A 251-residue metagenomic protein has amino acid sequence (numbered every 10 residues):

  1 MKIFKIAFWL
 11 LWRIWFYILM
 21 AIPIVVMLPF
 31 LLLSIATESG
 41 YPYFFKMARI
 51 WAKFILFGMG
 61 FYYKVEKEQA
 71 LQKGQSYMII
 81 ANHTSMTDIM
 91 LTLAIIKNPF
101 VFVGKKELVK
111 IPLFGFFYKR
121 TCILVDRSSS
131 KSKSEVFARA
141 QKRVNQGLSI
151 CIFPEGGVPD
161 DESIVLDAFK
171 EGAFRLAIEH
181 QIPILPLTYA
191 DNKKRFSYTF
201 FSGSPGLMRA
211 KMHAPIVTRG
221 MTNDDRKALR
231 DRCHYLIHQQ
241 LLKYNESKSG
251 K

Functional and structural regions predicted by a protein language model:
M1-L33, K46, A70-Q72, K227-K251: Membrane-interfacial terminal anchoring regions of lipid-handling membrane enzymes
I3, E135-K251: Non-catalytic C-terminal accessory region of glycerolipid acyltransferases and related lyso-lipid remodeling enzymes
M27-K46, I50, L56-M59, K73-S130: Catalytic core of membrane glycerolipid acyltransferases/transacylases, capturing the structured, soluble-facing
I55-L56, Y118, R143, A177: A generic structural signal for well-ordered alpha-helical segments
M59-E66, K133-S134, N192-R195: Short gly/ser/thr-rich secondary-structure transition/capping motifs
V65, I79, F102, I152 (+1 more regions): Generic preference for hydrophobic
Q69-K73, S202-G203: A short beta-turn/loop motif at secondary-structure boundaries
